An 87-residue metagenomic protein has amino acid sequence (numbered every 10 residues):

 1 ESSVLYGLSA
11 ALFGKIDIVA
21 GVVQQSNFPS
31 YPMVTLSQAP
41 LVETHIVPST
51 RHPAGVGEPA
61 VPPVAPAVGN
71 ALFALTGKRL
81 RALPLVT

Functional and structural regions predicted by a protein language model:
E1-T87: C-terminal catalytic domains of large/alpha subunits in multi-subunit enzymes
